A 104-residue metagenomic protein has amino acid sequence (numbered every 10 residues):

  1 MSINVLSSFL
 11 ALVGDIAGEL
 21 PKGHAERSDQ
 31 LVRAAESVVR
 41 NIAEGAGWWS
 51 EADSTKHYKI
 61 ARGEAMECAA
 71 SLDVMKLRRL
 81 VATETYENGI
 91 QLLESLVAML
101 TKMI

Functional and structural regions predicted by a protein language model:
M1-I104: Amphipathic alpha-helical assembly/interaction segments
